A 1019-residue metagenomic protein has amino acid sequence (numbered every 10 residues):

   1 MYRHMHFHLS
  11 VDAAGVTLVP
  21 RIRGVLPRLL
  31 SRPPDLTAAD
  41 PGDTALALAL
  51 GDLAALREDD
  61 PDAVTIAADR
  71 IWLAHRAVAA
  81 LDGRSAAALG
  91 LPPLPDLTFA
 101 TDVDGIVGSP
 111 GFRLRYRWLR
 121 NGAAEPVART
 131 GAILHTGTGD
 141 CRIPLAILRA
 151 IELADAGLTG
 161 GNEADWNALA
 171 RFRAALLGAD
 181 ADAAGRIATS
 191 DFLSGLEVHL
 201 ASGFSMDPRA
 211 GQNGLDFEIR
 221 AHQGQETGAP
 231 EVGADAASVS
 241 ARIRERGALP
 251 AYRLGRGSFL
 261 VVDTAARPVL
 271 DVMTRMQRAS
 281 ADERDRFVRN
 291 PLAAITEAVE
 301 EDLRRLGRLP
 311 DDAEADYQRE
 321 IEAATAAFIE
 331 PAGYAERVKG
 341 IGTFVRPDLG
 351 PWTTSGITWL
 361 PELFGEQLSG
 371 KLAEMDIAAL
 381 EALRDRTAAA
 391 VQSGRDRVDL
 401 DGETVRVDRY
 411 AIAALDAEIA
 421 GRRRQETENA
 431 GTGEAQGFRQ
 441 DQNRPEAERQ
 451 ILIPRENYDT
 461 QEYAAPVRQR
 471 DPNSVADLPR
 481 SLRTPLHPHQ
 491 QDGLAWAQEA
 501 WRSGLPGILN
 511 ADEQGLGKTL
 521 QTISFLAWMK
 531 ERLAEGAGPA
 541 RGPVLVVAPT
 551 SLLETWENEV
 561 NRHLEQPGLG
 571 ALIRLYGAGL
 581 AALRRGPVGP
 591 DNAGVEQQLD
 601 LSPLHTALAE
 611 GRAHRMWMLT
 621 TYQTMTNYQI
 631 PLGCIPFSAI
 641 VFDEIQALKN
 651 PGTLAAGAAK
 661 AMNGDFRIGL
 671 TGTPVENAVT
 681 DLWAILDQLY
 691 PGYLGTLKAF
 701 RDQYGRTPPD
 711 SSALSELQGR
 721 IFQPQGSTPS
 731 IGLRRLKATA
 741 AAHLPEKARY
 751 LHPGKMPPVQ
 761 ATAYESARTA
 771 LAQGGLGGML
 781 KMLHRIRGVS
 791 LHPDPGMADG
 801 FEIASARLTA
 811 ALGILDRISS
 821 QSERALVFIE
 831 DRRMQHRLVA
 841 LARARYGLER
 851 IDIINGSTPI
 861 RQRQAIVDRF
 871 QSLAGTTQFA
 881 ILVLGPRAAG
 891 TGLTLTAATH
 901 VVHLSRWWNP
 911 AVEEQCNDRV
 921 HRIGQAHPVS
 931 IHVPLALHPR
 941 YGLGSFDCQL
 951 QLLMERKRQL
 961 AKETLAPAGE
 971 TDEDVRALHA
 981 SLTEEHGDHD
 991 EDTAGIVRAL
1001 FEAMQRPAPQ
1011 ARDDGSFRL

Functional and structural regions predicted by a protein language model:
H6-V16, G24-V25, L119, G203 (+8 more regions): Inter-lobe coupling linker of SF2 helicases/translocases
P27, S31-A63, A67-L89, L94-D96 (+7 more regions): SF2 helicase/translocase NTPase motor core, specifically the RecA-like lobe 1 inter-motif segment between Walker
A170, D180-A184, A188-D191, S240-I508 (+8 more regions): Charged, low-complexity
W496-R502, T519-G538, A658, Q688-L689: Walker A/P-loop NTP-binding motif
A540-V547, L569-A582, G586-V588, A639 (+4 more regions): Conserved P-loop NTPase motor "coupling/switch" region that bridges the ATPase
H743-R768, G774-L882, P886-L893, E970-L1019: Conserved Helicase C-terminal RecA-like lobe
E849-Q949: Conserved RecA-like P-loop NTPase helicase motor core
A911-N917, H921-P1009: A conserved SF2-helicase RecA2
